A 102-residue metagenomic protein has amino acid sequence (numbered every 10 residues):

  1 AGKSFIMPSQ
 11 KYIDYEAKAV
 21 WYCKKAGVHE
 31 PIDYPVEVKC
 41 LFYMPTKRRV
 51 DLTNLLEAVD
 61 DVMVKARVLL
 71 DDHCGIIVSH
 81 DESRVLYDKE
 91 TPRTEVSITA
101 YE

Functional and structural regions predicted by a protein language model:
A1-E102: Acidic, proline/glycine-enriched N-terminal capping motif
